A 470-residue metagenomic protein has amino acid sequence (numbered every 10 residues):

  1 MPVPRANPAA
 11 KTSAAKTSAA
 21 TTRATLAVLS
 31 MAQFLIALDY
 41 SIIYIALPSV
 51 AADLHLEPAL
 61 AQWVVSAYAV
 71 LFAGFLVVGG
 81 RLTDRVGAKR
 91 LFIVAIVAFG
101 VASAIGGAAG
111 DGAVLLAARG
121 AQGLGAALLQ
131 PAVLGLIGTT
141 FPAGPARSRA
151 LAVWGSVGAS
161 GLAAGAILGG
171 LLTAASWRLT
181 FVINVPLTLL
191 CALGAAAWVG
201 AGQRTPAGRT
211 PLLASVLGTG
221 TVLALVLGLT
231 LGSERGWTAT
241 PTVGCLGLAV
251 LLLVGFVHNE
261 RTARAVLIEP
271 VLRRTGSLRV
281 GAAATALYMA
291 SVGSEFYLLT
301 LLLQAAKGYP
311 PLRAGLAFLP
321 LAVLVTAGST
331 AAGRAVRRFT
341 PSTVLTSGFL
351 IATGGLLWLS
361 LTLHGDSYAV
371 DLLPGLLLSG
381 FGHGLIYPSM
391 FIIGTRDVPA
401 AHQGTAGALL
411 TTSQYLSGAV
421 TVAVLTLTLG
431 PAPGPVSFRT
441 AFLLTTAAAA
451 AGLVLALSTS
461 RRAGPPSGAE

Functional and structural regions predicted by a protein language model:
M1-K11, K16-A197, F339, L350 (+2 more regions): Transmembrane-helix bundle of Major Facilitator Superfamily
A15-T22, G107-A108, A207, R235 (+2 more regions): Helix-boundary and loop/linker segments of multi-pass membrane transporters
R23-L38, I43-L47, P58, T240-C245 (+2 more regions): 12-transmembrane solute porter fold
I36, V65-Y68, F72, F99 (+12 more regions): Structural signature of transmembrane alpha-helices in multi-pass secondary transporters
G74, L128, G220-L223, S294 (+1 more regions): Residue-level signal for the membrane-embedded core of alpha-helical transmembrane segments, especially mid-helix
G80, G107-V114, A196-V199, L229-G232 (+4 more regions): Transmembrane helix-loop junctions and nearby membrane-interface residues
L136, T140, L227, N259 (+3 more regions): A residue-level signal for alpha-helical anchor/packing sites in multi-pass solute transporters
A152, T173-S291, L298, Y309-P310 (+3 more regions): Hydrophobic transmembrane-helix bundles of small-molecule transporters
